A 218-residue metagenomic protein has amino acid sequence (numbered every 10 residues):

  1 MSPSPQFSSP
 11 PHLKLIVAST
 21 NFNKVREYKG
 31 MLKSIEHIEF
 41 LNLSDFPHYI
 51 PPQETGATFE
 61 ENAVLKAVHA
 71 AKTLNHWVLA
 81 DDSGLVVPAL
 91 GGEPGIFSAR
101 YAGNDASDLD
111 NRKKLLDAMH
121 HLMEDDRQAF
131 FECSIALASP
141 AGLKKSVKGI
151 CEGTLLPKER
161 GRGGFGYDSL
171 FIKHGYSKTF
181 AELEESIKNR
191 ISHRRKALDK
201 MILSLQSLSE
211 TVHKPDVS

Functional and structural regions predicted by a protein language model:
P5-I16, N23-V217: Anionic-ligand binding patches
